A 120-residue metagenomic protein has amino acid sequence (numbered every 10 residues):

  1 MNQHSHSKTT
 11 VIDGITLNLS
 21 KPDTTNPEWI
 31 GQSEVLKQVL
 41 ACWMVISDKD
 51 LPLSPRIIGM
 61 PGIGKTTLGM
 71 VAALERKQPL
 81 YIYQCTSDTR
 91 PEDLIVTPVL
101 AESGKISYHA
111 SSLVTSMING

Functional and structural regions predicted by a protein language model:
M1-G120: AAA+ P-loop NTPase catalytic core and its hallmark functional loops
